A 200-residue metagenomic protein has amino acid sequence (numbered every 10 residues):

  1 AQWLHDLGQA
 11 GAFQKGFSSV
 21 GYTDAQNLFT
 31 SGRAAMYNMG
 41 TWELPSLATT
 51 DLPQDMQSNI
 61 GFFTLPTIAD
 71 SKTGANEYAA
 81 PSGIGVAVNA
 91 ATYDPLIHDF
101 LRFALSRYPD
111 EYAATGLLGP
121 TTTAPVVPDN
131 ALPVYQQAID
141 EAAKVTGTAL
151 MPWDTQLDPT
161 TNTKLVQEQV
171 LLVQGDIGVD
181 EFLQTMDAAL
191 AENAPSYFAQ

Functional and structural regions predicted by a protein language model:
A1-F17: Glycine-centered hinge/linker elements that transmit conformational signals in sensory and ligand-binding systems
L7-A12, D51-G116: Extracytoplasmic/periplasmic substrate-recognition and gating elements
G16-T30: Short helix-initiation/N-cap motifs at beta->coil->alpha
Y22, M39-L44, T64-L65, S82-I84: Beta->alpha turn/N-cap motifs
A25-F29, E43, I97: Short, hydrophobic alpha-helical packing/hinge segments within bilobed ligand-binding/sensory domains
S31-G40, S58: Alpha-to-beta junction loops
T41-D55: A ligand-binding cleft/hinge motif common to bilobed small-molecule-binding domains
F63-T67, A113-Q167, L171, F198-Q200: Long, aromatic- and glycine/proline-rich binding clefts that accommodate carbohydrate-like moieties
